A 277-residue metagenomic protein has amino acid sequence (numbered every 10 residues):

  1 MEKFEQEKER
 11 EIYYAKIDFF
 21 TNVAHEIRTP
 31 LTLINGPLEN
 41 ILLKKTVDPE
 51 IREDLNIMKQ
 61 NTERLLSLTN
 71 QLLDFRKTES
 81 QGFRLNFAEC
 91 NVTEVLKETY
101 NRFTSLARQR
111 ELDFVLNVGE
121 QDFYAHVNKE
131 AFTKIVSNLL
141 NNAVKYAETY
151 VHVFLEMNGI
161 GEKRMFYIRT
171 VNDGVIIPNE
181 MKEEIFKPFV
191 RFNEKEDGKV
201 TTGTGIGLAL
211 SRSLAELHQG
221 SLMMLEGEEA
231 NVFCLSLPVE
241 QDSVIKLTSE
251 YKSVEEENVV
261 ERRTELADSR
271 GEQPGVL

Functional and structural regions predicted by a protein language model:
E2-L43: Primarily the dimerization/phosphotransfer
Q60-L65: Short alpha-helical segment of the dimerization/phosphotransfer core of two-component systems
R76-F87: Helix-loop junction within the histidine kinase core
N86-N91, R108, D113-F123, N158: Conserved catalytic submotifs in the C-terminal HATPase_c
I177-F189: Short conserved segment of the HATPase_c
Q219-E226: Glycine-rich ATP-binding loops of the HATPase_c
